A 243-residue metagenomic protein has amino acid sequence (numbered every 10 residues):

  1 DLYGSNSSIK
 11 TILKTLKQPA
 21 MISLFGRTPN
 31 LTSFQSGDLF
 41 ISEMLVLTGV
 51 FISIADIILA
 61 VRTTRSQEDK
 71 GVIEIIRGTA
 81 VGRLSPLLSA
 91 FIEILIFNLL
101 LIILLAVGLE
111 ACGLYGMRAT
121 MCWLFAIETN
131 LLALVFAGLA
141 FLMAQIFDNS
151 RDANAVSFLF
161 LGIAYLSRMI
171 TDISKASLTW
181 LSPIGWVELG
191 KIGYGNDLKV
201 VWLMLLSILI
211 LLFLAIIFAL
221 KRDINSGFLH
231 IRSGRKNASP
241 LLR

Functional and structural regions predicted by a protein language model:
L2-S33, A153, L159-F218: Terminal transmembrane helical anchor/hairpin motif
F40-R65, L105: Long, hydrophobic alpha-helical segments
S42-L45, I54-I57, S89, T120-F125 (+1 more regions): Short alpha-helical transmembrane interface motifs in multi-pass membrane proteins
I57-T79: Transmembrane helix boundary and interhelical loop/hinge segments in multi-pass membrane proteins
V81-I94: Membrane-interface alpha-helices at helix entry/exit sites of multi-pass transporters
I92-Q145: Secretory targeting signals
L131, S174-W180, S233-R243: Short, membrane-interfacial amphipathic segments enriched in basic
L209-R243: Junction motif at the cytosolic side of a transmembrane helix
